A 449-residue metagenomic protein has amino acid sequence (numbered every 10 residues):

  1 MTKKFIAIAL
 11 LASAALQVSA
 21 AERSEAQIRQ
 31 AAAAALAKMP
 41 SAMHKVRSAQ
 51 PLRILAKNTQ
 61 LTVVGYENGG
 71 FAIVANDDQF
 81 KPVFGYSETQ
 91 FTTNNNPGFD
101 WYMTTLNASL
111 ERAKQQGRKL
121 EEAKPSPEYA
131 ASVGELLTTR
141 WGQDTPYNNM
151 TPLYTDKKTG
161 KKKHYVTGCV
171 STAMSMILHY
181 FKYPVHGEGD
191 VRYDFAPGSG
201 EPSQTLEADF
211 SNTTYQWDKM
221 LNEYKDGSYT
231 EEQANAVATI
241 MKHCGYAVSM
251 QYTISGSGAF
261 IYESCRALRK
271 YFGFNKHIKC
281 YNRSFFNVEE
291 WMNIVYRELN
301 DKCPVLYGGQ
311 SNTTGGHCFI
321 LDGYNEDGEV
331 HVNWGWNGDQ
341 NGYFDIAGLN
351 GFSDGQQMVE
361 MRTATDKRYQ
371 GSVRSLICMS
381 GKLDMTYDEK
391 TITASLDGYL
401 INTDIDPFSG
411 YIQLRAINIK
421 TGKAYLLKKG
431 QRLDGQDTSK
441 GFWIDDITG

Functional and structural regions predicted by a protein language model:
L11-S19: Hydrophobic h-region of N-terminal signal peptides that target proteins for export in Gram-negative bacteria
A21-L55: Short, non-transmembrane alpha-helical segments in secretory-pathway proteins
R47-N68, R266, K270-N333: Active-site-adjacent substructure of cysteine-protease-like catalytic cores
A75-N76, K81-Q90, D327-I346: Catalytic Cys-His active-site segments of thiol-dependent hydrolases/isopeptidases
F80-S257: Active-site-adjacent structural segments surrounding the nucleophilic cysteine of cysteine proteases and isopeptidases
G351-L400, I419-K423: Short, compositionally biased P/S/T/A/G/V-rich stretches that sit at domain boundaries
D384-Y411, S439, I444-T448: Contiguous beta-strand segments within globular domains
Q413, K420-I447: Solvent-exposed serine/threonine-rich low-complexity stretches and specific carbohydrate-binding patches
